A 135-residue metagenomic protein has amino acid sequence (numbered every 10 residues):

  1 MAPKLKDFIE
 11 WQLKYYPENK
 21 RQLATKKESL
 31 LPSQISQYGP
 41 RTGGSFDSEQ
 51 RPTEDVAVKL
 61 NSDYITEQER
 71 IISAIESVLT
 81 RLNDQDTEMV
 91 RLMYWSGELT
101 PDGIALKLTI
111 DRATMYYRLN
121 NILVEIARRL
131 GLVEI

Functional and structural regions predicted by a protein language model:
M1-R81, L130-I135: N-terminal interaction/assembly modules
M89-V90: A short pre-motif secondary-structure segment
M93-Y94: Short helix-to-turn junction characteristic of helix-turn-helix DNA-binding domains, especially the helix
G97-T114: Helix-turn-helix DNA-binding module
N121-L130: C-terminal flanking helix
